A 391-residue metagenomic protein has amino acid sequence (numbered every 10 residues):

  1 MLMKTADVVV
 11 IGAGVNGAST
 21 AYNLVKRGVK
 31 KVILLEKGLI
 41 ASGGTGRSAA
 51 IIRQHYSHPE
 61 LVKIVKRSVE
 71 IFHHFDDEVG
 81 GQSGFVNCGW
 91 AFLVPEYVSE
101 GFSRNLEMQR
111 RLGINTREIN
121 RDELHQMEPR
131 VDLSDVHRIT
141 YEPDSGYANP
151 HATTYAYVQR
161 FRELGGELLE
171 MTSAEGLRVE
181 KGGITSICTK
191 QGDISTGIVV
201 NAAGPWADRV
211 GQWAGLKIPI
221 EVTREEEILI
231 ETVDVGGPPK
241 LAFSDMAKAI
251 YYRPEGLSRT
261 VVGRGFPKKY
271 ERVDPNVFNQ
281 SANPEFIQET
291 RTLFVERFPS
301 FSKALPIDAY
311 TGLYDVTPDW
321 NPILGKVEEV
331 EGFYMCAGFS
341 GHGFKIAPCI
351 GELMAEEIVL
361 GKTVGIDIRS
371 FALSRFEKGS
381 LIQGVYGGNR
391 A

Functional and structural regions predicted by a protein language model:
L2-G14, I33: Beta1/beta-strand and adjacent pyrophosphate-binding region of the FAD-binding site in flavoprotein oxidoreductases
V25-T45: Glycine-rich FAD pyrophosphate-binding loop
A50-M127, A249-Y251: Dinucleotide-binding Rossmann-like beta1-alpha1 core, especially the glycine-rich loop that anchors the ADP
K63, F92-G101, Y141-Q159, N279-E285: Short beta-strand to alpha-helix junction loop
E142-S195: Helical element adjacent to the flavin cofactor pocket in flavoenzyme catalytic cores
D193-P239: Central helical "cap/lid" subdomain
K217, T232-G332: Active-site lid/adjacent beta-loop-alpha segment flanking the redox-cofactor pocket in flavoenzymes
T292-A391: C-terminal catalytic lobe of FAD-dependent flavoproteins
